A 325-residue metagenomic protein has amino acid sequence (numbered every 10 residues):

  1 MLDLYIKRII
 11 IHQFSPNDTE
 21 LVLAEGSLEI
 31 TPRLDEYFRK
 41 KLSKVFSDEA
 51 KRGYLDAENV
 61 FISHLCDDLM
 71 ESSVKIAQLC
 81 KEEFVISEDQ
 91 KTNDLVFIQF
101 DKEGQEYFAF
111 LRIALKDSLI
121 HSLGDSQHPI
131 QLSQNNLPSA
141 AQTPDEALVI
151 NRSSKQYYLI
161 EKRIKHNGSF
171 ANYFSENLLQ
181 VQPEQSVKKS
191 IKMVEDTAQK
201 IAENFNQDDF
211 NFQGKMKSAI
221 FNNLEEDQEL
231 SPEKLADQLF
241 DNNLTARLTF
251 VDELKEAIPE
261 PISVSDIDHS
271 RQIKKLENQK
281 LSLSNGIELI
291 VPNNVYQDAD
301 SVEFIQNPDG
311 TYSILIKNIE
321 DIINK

Functional and structural regions predicted by a protein language model:
M1-K275: Long, hydrophobic alpha/beta structural blocks
L239-K325: C-terminal structured domains
